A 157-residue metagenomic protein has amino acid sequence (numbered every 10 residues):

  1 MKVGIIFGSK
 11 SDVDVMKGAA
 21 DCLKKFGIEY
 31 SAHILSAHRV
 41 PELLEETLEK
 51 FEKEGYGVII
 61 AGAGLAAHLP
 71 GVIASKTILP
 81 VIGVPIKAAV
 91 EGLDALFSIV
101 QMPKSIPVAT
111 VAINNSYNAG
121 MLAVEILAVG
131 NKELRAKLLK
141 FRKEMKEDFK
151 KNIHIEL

Functional and structural regions predicted by a protein language model:
M1-R39: Glycine-rich phosphate/diphosphate-binding loop of Rossmann-like nucleotide-binding domains
K2-I5, S31, G57-I59, L79-I82 (+1 more regions): Structural motif
F7-D14, G18, G92-L157: C-terminal binding/interaction regions
K10, L35-A37, G64-L65, I86-A89 (+1 more regions): Short, ordered loop/turn segments at secondary-structure junctions
M16-A19, L44, I73: Hydrophobic packing residues within well-ordered alpha-helices of enzyme cores
A19-K24, E49, K76-I78, E125-L127: Short, solvent-exposed amphipathic alpha-helical segments in soluble enzyme and RNA/protein-processing domains
A32-E54: N-terminal beta-loop-helix "entrance" segment that forms/cooperates in small-molecule cofactor or anionic ligand
T47-P85: Glycine-rich phosphate-binding loop
